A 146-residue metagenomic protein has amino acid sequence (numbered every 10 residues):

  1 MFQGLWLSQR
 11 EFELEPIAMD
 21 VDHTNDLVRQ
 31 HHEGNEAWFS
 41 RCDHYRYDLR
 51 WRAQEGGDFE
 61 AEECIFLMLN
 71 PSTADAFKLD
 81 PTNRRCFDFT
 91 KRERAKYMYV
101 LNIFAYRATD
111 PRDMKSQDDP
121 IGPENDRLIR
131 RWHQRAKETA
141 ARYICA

Functional and structural regions predicted by a protein language model:
F2, D20, A108, D113-A146: Glycine/proline-rich loop-helix segments at beta-alpha junctions forming the active-site rim of enzyme cores
F2-D80: Active-site and ligand/interface coordination hotspots across diverse enzymes and nucleic-acid-associated assemblies
R41, K78-T82, I121-L128: Soluble or luminal CAZymes and related metallo-dependent hydrolases
D48-D58, K78-M98, Q134: Short amphipathic alpha-helices and their capping/turn segments at secondary-structure boundaries
E63, K96-Y97, R142: Residues at the starts of beta-strands that form the adenosine-phosphate
T73, R85, R92, P111 (+1 more regions): Catalytic phosphate/metal-binding cores of nucleic-acid and nucleotide-processing enzymes, i.e., regions that mediate
K96-D113: Short connector loops at secondary-structure junctions
